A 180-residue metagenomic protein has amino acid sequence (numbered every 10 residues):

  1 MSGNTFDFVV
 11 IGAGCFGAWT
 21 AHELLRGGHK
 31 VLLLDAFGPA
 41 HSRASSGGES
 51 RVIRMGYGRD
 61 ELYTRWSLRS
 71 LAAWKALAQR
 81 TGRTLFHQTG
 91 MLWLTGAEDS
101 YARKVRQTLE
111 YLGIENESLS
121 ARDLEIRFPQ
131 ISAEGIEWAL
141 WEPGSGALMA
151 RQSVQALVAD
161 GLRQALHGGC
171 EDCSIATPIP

Functional and structural regions predicted by a protein language model:
S2-F16, L32: Beta1/beta-strand and adjacent pyrophosphate-binding region of the FAD-binding site in flavoprotein oxidoreductases
G12, D35, T95: Short beta-strand/turn micro-motifs composed of small residues that flank or help shape donor/cofactor-binding pockets
A21, L25, D160: Gly/Ala-rich phosphate-binding loop of Rossmann-like dinucleotide-binding domains, activating on the conserved
L25-S46: Glycine-rich FAD pyrophosphate-binding loop
R43-S50, I131: Short, flexible, mixed-charge acidic loops at enzyme active sites
S50-R127, I136-E137: Dinucleotide-binding Rossmann-like beta1-alpha1 core, especially the glycine-rich loop that anchors the ADP
G96-C170, I175-I179: Flavin (FAD/FMN) cofactor-binding and adjacent substrate-gating region of FAD-dependent oxidoreductase domains
